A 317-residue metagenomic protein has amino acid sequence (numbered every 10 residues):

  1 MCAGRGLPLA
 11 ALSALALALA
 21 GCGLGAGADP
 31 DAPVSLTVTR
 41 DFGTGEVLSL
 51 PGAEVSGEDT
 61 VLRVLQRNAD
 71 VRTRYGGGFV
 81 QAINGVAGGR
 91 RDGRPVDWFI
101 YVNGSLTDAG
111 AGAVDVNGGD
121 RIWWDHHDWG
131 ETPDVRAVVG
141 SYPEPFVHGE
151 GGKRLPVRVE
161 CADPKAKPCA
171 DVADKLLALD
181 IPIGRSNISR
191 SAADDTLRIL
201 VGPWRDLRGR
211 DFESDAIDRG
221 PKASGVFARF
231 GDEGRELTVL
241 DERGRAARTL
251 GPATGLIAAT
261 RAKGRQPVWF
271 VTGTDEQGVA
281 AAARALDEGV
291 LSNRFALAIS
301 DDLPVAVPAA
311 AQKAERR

Functional and structural regions predicted by a protein language model:
M1-L12: Bacterial N-terminal signal peptides that target proteins for export
A18-G21: C-terminal motif of bacterial Sec signal peptides marking the signal peptidase cleavage site
G23-A26: Bacterial signal peptide processing site
A28-P51, S141-H148, G152-P156: Eukaryote-biased recognition of intrinsically disordered, low-complexity regulatory segments
T39-D41, A69, N103-S105, H127-W129 (+2 more regions): Solvent-exposed coil/turn segments that connect beta secondary-structure elements in extracytoplasmic/periplasmic
V61-A109, A113: Hydrophobic, secondary-structure "cap" segments at the distal end of domains
V116-R317: Solvent-exposed alpha-helical segments and adjacent loops that form catalytic or protein-interaction surfaces
